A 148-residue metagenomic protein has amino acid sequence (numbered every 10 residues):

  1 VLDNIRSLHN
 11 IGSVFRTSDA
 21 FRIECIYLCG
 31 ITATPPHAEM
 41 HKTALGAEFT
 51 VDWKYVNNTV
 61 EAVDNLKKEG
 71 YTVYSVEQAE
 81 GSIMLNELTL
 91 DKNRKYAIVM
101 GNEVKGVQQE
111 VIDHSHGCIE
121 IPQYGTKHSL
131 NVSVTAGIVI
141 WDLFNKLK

Functional and structural regions predicted by a protein language model:
V1-K148: Post-transcriptional modification and biogenesis factors for structured RNAs of the translation apparatus
